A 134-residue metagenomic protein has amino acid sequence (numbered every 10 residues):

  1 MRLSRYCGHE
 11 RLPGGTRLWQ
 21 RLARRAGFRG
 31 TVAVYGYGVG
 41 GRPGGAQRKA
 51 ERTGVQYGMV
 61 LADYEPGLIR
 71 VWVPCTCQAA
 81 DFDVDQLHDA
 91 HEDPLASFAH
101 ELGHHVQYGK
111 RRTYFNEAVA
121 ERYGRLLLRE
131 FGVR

Functional and structural regions predicted by a protein language model:
R2-P13, L61, A90, R129-R134: Long, well-structured alpha-helical subdomains associated with metal-dependent extracellular/ecto-lumenal hydrolases
L12-T31: Zn2+-dependent metallopeptidase catalytic core
V32-G44: A short acidic/basic microdomain associated with nuclease active sites
P43-E92, H105: Active-site scaffold of zinc-dependent metalloenzymes
H91-A96, A118: Alpha-helical scaffolds flanking conserved acidic
A96-G109: Active-site recognition of the HExxH zinc-binding catalytic motif
T113-R134: Post-HExxH zinc-binding segment in Zn-dependent metallohydrolases
